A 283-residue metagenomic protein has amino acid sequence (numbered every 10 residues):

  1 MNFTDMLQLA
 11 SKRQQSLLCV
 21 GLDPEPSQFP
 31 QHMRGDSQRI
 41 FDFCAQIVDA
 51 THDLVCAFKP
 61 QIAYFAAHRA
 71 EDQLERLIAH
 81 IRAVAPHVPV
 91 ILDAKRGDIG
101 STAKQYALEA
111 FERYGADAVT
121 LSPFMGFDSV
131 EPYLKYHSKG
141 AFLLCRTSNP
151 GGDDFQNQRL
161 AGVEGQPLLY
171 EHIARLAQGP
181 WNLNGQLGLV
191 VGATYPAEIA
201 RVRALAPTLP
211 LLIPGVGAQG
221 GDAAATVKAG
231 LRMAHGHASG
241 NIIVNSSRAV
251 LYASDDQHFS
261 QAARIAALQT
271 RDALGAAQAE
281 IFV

Functional and structural regions predicted by a protein language model:
M1-P60, F65-P89, H258-F259, R264-V283: Conserved N-terminal beta1-alpha1 strand-loop-helix module at the mouth
S11-R13, V48-L54, I78-A85, P132-H137 (+2 more regions): Acidic (Asp/Glu)-rich catalytic clusters
Q14-L18, D53-C56, P86-V88, D117 (+4 more regions): Short, well-ordered coil/turn segments that N-cap beta-strands
V20, F58, D93, V119 (+3 more regions): Conserved, mostly hydrophobic/aromatic
G21-S27, A63-F65, K95-I99, F124 (+4 more regions): Active-site beta-loop-alpha junctions enriched in small/polar residues
P26, Q31, D98-V190: Conserved anion-binding
A67-A83, I99-A103, P123-S138, T194-A204 (+1 more regions): Active-site-adjacent beta->alpha loops and helix N-cap segments on the catalytic face of soluble alpha/beta enzymes
A193-N245, V250: A C-terminal functional module that forms or caps the active site or interfaces directly with catalytic machinery
